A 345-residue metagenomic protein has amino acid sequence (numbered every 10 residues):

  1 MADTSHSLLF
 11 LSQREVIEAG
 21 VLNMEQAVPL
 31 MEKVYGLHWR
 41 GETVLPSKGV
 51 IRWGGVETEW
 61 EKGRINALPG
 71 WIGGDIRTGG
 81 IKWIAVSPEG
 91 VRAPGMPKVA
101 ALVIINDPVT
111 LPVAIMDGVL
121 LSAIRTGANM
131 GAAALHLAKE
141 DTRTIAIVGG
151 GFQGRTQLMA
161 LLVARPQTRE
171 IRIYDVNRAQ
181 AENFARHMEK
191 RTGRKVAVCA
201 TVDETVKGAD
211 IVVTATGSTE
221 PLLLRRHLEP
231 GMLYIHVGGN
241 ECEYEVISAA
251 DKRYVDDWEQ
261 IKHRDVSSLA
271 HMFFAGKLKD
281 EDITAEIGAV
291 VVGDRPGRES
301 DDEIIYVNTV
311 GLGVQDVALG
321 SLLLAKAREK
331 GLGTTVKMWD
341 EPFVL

Functional and structural regions predicted by a protein language model:
M1-A123, G131, D141, A285 (+4 more regions): N-terminal ligand-binding/catalytic initiation module
E15-V21, I247-L345: Adenosine-phosphate binding glycine-rich loop
L137-T144, Q167, E229-P230: Short helix-loop-beta connector
I145-A146, I305: Conserved beta-strand elements of the Class I
G150-G151: Glycine-rich Rossmann-fold phosphate-binding loop(s) that bind the pyrophosphate of adenine dinucleotide cofactors
G154-R155: N-terminal Rossmann-fold NAD(P) dinucleotide-binding loop
A164-R191: NAD(P)-binding Rossmann-fold cofactor-contacting core
G193-K277: Rossmann-like adenosine-cofactor binding region
